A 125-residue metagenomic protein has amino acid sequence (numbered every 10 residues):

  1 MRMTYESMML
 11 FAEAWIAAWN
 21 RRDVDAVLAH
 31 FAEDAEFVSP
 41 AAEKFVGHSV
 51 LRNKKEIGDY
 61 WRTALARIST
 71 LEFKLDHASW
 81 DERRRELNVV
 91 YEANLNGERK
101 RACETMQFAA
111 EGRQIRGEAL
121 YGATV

Functional and structural regions predicted by a protein language model:
M1-E33: Short, low-complexity N-terminal intrinsically disordered segments enriched in polar/charged residues
M1-L10, V46-L51, A102-M106: Charged, low-complexity, helix/coiled-coil-prone segments
Y5, A26, H30-A78, E82: A solvent-exposed, acidic/Ser-Thr-rich amphipathic alpha-helical stretch
F11, D23, Y60-W61, A102: Hydrophobic alpha-helical segments typical of transmembrane helices and their membrane-interface/capping positions
W15, V27-L28, A35, N53 (+4 more regions): Hydrophobic pocket/interface hotspot
R62-V125: A beta-strand edge to alpha-helix "cap/lid" segment located at domain peripheries
